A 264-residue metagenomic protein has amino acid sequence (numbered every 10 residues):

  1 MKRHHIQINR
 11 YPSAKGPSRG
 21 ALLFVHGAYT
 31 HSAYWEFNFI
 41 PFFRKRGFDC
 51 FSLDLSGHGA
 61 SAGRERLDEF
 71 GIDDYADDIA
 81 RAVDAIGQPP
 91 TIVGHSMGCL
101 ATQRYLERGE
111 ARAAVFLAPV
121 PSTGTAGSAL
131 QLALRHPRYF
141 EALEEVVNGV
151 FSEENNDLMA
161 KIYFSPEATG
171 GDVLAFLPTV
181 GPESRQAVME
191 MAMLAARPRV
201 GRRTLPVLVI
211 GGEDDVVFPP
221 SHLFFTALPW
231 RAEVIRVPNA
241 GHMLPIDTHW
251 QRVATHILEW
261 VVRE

Functional and structural regions predicted by a protein language model:
A28-I40, S221: The serine-hydrolase catalytic nucleophile loop
F42-R64: Conserved alpha/beta-hydrolase
D74-P90: Conserved acidic catalytic loop of the alpha/beta-hydrolase fold
G94-G98, T102: Gly/Ala-rich beta-loop-alpha elbow adjacent to hydrolase catalytic centers
E110-E145, A187-M191: Flexible "cap/lid" loop of the alpha/beta hydrolase fold
R203, V209-G211: Short beta-strand/loop motif that positions the catalytic acidic residue of the alpha/beta-hydrolase fold
V216-H222: Conserved alpha/beta-hydrolase "acid-adjacent" motif
R231-E264: Catalytic active-site module of serine/aspartate enzymes centered on a nucleophile-bearing elbow/loop
